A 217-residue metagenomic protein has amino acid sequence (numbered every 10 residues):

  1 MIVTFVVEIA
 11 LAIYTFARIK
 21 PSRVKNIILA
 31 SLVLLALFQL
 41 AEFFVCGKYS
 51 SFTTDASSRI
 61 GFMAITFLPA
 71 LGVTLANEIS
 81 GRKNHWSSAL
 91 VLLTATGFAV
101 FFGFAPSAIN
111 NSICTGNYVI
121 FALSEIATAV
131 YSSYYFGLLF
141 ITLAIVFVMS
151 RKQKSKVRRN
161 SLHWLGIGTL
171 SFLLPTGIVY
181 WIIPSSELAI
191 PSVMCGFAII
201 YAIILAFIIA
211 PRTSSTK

Functional and structural regions predicted by a protein language model:
M1-E8, I19-S107, E125-F140, L188-I203: Individual alpha-helical transmembrane segments in multi-pass integral membrane proteins
V7-A10, L170: Glycine/proline-rich, flexible active-site/cofactor-binding loop segments that harbor closely spaced acidic
A12-I13, F43, L75, L173 (+1 more regions): Alpha-helical transmembrane segments of multipass membrane proteins
I13-K20, N77-S87, I145-H163, I209-K217: Juxtamembrane membrane-water interface segments of multi-pass membrane proteins, especially cytoplasmic-side
I113-A129: Juxtamembrane membrane-water interface segments that cap and precede transmembrane helices
A144-I145, P175: Amphipathic, well-packed alpha-helical segments that form the structural scaffold of globular domains
R158-K217: Interfacial "cap-and-anchor" motif at the non-cytosolic start of specific transmembrane alpha-helices
